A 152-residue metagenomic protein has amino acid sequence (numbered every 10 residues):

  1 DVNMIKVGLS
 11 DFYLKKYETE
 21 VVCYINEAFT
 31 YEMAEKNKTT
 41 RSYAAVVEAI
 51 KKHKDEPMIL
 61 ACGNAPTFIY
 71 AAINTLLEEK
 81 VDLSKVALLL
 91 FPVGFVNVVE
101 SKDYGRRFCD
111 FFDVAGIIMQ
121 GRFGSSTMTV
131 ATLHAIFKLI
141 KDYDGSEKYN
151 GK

Functional and structural regions predicted by a protein language model:
V2-K80, V86-G94, V98, K102-Y104: Conserved mixed alpha/beta catalytic, RNA-binding, or beta-rich assembly cores of soluble enzyme, regulatory
K85, L89, G116-M119: Short, flexible coil/turn micro-motifs enriched in small/turn-prone residues
V96-K152: C-terminal functional extensions of proteins
